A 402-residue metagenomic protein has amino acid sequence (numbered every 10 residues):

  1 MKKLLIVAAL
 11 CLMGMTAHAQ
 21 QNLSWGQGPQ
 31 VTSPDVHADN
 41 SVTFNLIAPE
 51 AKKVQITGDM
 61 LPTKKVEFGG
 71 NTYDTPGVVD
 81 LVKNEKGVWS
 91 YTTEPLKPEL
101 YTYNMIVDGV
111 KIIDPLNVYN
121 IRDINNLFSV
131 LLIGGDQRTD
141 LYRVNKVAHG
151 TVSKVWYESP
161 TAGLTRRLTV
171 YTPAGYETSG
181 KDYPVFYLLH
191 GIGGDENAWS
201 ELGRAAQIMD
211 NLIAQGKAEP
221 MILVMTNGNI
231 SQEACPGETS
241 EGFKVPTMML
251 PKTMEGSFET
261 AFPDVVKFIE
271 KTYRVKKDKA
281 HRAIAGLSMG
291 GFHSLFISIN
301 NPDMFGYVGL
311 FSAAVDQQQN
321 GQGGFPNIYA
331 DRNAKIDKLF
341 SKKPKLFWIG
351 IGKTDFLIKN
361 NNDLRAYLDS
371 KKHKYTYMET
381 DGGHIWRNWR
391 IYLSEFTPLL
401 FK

Functional and structural regions predicted by a protein language model:
M1-L4: Positively charged n-region of N-terminal signal peptides that target proteins for export
I6-L10, D363: Intrinsically disordered and other compositionally biased segments
A9-H18: Hydrophobic h-region of N-terminal signal peptides that target proteins for export in Gram-negative bacteria
A19-P29: A general sequence property marking short-to-moderate contiguous segments in secreted/outer-membrane adhesion
N22-S24, V36-V78, V82-K402: Non-catalytic cap/lid and distal C-terminal segments of serine-dependent acyl enzymes
V31-D35: Short beta-strand segments of immunoglobulin-like
